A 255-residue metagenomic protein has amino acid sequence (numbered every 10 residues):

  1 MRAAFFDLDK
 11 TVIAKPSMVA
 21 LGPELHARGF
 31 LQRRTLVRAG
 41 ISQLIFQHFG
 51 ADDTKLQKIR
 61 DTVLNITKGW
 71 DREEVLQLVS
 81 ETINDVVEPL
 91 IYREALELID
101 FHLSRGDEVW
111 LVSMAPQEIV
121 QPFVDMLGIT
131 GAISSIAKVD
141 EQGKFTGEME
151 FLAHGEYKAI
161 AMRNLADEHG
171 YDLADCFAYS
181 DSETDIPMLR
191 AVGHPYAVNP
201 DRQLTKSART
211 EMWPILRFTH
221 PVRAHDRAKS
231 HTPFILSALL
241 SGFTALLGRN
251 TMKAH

Functional and structural regions predicted by a protein language model:
M1, Q77, N84-H255: C-terminal cap/substrate-recognition subdomain and adjoining C-terminal extension of metal-dependent phosphatase-like
M1-A51: Active-site neighborhood of HAD-like aspartate-dependent phosphohydrolases
P16, W70, Y157: Conserved active-site and cofactor/substrate-binding residues in soluble primary-metabolism enzymes
A20, D61-T62, E97: Positions in alpha-helical segments
R33, K55, A228-T232: Structural motif marking the loop-to-transmembrane transition
F46-D61, L246-H255: Low-complexity, charge- and small-residue-enriched intrinsically disordered regions
Q57-R93: Metal-dependent phosphoesterase signature
